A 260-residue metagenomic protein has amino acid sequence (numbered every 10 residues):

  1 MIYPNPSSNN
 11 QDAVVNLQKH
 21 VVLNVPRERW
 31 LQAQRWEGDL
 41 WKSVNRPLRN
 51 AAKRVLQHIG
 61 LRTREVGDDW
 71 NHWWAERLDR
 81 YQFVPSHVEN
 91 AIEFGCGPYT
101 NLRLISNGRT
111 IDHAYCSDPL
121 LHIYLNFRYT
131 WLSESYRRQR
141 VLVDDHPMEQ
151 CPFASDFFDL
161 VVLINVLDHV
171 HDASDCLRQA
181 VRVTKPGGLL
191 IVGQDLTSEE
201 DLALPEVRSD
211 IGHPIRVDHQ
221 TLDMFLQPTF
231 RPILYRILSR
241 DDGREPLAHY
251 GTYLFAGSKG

Functional and structural regions predicted by a protein language model:
Y3-V84: Class I SAM-dependent methyltransferase Rossmann-like catalytic core, especially the SAM/SAH-binding loop
I92, G97-Q150: Class I SAM-dependent methyltransferase SAM/SAH-binding core
H146-V161: A short acidic, Gly/Pro-enriched loop at the edge of an enzyme's catalytic core that lines a small-molecule cofactor
L160-H171: A short SAM/SAH-binding and catalytic strip from SAM-dependent methyltransferases
S174-L189: A short glycine-rich, Lys/Arg-flanked "PGG" loop and its adjoining helix->strand segment in the class I
I191-Q220: Conserved class I S-adenosyl-L-methionine
G212-F230, L234: Short alpha-helix
T229-G260: Core SAM-dependent methyltransferase catalytic element
